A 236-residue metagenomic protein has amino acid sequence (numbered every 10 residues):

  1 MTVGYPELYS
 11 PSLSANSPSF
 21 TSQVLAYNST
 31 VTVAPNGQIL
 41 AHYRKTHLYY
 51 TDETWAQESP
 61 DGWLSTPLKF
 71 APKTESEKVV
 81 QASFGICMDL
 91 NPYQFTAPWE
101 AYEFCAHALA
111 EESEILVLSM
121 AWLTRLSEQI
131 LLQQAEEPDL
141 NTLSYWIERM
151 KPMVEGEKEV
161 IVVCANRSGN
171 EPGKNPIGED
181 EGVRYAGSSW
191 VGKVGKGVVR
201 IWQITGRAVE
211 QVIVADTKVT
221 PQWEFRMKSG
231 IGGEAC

Functional and structural regions predicted by a protein language model:
M1-V3, F84: Hydrophobic faces of well-ordered beta-strands that scaffold small-molecule active sites in alpha/beta enzyme cores
T2, N91-E210: CN hydrolase (nitrilase-like) catalytic-core segments centered on the catalytic cysteine and neighboring Lys/Glu
P6, R44, R167: Histidine-centered beta-alpha loop that forms part of the nucleotide-sugar donor binding/catalytic region in diverse
Y9-I115, M120, E128-L132, P138-T142 (+4 more regions): Active-site catalytic loop in hydrolytic enzyme cores
